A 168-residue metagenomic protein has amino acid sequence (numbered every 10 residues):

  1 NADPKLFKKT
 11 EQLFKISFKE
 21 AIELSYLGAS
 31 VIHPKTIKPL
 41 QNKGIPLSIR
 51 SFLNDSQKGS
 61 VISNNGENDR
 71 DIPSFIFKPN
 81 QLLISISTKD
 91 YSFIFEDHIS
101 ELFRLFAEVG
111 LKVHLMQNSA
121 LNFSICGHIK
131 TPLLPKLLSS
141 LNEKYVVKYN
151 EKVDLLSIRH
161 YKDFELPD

Functional and structural regions predicted by a protein language model:
N1-D168: C-terminal catalytic "cap/lid" subdomain
